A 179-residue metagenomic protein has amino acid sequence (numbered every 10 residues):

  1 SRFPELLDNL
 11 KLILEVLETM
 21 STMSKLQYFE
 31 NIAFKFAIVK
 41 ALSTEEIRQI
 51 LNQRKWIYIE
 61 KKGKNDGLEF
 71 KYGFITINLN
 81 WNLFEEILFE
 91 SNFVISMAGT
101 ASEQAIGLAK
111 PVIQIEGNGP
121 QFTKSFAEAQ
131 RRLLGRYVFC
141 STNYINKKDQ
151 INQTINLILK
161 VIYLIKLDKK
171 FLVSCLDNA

Functional and structural regions predicted by a protein language model:
S1-A179: Nucleotide-activated sugar donor-binding and catalytic core shared by glycosyltransferases and related lipid-linked
